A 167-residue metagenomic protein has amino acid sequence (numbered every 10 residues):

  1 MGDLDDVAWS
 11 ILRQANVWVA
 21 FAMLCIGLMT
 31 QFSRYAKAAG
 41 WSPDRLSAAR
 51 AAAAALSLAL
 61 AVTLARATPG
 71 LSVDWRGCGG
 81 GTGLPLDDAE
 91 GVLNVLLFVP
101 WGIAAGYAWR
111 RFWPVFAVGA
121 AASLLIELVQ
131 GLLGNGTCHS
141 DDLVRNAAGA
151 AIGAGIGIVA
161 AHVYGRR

Functional and structural regions predicted by a protein language model:
M1-S140, A154-R167: Bulky hydrophobic segments
G149-G153: An active-site-proximal "capping" alpha-helix that borders the catalytic cofactor pocket
